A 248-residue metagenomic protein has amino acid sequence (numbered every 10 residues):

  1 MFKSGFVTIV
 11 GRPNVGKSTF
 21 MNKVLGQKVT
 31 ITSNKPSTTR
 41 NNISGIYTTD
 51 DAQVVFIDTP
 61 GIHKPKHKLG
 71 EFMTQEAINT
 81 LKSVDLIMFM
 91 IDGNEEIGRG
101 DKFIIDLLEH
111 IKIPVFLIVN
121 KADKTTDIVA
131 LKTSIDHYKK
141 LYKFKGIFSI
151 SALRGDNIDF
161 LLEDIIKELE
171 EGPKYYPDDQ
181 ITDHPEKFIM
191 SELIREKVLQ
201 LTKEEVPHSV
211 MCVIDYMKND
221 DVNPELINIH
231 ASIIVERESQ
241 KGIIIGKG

Functional and structural regions predicted by a protein language model:
M1-K82, L86, I91: Conserved G1/Walker A P-loop phosphate-binding module
T8, N22, N41, G45 (+8 more regions): Solvent-exposed alpha-helical segments within well-ordered globular domains of core cellular machineries
Q27, I46-D50, P65, T80 (+5 more regions): Conserved, well-folded catalytic cores of nucleic-acid-processing and energy-transducing macromolecular machines
P36-T38, P60-H63, G93-I97, A122-T125 (+3 more regions): Conserved nucleotide-binding/hydrolysis micro-motifs of P-loop NTPases
T48-Q53, F72-I147, K218-L226: Conserved C-terminal guanine-recognition region of P-loop GTPase G domains, centered on the G4
P114, D123-E186: Canonical P-loop GTPase G-domain recognition
E186-G248: P-loop NTP-binding site
